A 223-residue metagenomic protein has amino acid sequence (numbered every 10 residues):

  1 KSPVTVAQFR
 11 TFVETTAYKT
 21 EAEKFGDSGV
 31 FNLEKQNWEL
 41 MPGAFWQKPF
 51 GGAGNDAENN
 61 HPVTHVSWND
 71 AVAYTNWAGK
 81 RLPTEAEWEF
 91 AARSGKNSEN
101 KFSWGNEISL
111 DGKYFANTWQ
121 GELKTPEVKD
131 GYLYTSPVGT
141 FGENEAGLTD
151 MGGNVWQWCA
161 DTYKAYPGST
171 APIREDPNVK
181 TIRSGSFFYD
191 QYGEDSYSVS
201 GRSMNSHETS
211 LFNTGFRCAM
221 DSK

Functional and structural regions predicted by a protein language model:
K1-V13, S67-A73, E89: Short, solvent-exposed alpha-helical surface patches in non-cytosolic proteins
V13-K19: Short, structured active-site-proximal loop/turn typified by the sulfatase FGly-forming signature C/S-X-P-X-R
K19, K24-S200, H207, F212: Functional-site microenvironments in short loops/helix caps that host divalent-cation chemistry
F212-K223: Short, structured beta-strand segments at or near domain termini in extracellular proteins/domains
